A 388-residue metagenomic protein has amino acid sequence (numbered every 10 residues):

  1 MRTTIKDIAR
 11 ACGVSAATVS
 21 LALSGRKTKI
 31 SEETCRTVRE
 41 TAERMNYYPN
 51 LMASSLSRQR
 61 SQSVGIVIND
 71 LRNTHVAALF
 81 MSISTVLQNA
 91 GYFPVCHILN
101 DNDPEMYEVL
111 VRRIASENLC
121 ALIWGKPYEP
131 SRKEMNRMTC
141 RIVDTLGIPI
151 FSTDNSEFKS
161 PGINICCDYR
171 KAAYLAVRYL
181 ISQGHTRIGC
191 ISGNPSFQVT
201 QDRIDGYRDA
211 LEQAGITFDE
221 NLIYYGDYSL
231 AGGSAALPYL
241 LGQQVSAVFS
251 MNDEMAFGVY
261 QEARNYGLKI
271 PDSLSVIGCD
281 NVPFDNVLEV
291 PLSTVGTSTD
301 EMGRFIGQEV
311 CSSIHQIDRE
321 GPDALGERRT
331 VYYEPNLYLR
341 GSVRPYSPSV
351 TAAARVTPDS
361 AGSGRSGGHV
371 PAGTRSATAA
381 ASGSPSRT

Functional and structural regions predicted by a protein language model:
M1-S61, T357, S363-R365, P371 (+1 more regions): N-terminal helix-turn-helix DNA-binding module of bacterial transcription factors
A9, A42, L87, I142-V143 (+2 more regions): A generic structural signal for well-ordered alpha-helical segments
A16-L21, L56-R72, I188-G193: Short beta-strand segments enriched in small/hydrophobic residues
Q59-R178, G242: Alpha-helical recognition/docking segments in bacterial nutrient-uptake and carbohydrate-utilization systems
L122, Y128-R137, D144, A176 (+5 more regions): Hydrophobic alpha-helical
A236-A361, H369, A380-A381, S386-T388: Flexible loop/turn connectors
